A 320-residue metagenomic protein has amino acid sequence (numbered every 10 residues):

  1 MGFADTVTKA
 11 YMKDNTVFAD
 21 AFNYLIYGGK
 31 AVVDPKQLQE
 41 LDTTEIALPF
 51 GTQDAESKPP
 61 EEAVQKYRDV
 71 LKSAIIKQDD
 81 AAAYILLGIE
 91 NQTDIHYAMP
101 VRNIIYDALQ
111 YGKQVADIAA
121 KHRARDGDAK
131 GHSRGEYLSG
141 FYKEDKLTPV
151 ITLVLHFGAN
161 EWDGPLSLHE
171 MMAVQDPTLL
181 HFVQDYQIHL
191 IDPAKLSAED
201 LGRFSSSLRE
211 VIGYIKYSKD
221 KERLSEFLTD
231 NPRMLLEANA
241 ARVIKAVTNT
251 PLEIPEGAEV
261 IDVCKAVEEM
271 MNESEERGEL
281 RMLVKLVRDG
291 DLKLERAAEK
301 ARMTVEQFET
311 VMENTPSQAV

Functional and structural regions predicted by a protein language model:
M1-V320: Elongated, amphipathic alpha-helical interaction scaffolds
